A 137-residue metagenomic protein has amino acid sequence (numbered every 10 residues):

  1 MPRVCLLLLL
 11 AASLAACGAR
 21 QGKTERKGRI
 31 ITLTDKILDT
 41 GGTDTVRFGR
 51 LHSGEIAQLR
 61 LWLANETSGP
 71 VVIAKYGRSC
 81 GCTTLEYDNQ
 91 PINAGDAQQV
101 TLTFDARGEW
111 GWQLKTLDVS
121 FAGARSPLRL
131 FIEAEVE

Functional and structural regions predicted by a protein language model:
V4-A12: Sec-dependent N-terminal signal peptides
A15-A16: C-terminal motif of bacterial Sec signal peptides marking the signal peptidase cleavage site
G22-E66, V136-E137: Beta-sheet-dominated interaction scaffolds and their linkers
V46, D96-L102: Short strand-edge motifs at loop-to-beta-strand transitions and within beta-strands of extracellular beta-rich domains
S53-R60, R107-T116: Short, solvent-exposed loop/turn segments enriched in Ser/Thr/Gly
A64-P70, A124: Short solvent-exposed strand-capping/beta-turn motif centered on an Asx-Ser/Thr pair
S68-D96: Surface-exposed binding patches on compact interaction domains or structured appendages
W110-V136: Terminal connector regions
